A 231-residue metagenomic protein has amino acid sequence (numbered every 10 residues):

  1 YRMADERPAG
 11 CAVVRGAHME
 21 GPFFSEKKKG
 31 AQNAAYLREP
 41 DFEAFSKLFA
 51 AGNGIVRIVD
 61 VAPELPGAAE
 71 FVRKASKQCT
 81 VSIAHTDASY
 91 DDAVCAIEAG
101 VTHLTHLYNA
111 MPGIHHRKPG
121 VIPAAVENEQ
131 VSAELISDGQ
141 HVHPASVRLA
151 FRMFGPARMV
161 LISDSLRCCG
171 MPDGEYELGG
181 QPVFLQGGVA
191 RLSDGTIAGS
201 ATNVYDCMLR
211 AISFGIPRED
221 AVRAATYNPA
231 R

Functional and structural regions predicted by a protein language model:
Y1, F45-S46, V72, V147 (+1 more regions): Generic structural signal for well-ordered alpha-helices, preferentially at hydrophobic/aromatic core positions
Y1-I55: Divalent-metal coordination cores built from histidine and acidic residues
Y1-P8, F71-T80, P217-Y227: Short, electropositive alpha-helical surface patch
A9, H18, A31-Q32, H106-N109 (+4 more regions): Residue-level signal for pocket-adjacent positions within structured domains
R38-F42, A62-L65, Y90, H115-P119 (+6 more regions): Electropositive phosphate-/nucleotide-binding environments in soluble metabolic enzymes
A50-M171: Active-site core of metal-dependent hydrolases
A124-A133, F151-S163, C168-R231: His/Asp/Glu-enriched, well-ordered alpha-helical/loop segment that forms or immediately abuts the divalent-metal
